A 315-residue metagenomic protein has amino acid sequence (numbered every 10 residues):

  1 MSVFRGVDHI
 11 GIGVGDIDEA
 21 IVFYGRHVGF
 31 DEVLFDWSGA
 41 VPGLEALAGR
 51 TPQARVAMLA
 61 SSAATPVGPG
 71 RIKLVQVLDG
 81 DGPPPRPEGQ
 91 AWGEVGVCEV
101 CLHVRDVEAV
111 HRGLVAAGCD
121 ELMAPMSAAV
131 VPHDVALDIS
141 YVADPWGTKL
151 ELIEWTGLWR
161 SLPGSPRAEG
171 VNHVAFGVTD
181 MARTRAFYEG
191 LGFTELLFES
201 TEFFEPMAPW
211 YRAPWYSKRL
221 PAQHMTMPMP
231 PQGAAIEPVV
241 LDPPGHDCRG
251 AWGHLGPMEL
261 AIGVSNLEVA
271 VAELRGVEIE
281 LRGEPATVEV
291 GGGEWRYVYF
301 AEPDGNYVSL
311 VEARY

Functional and structural regions predicted by a protein language model:
S2, G13-G68, A109, A116 (+5 more regions): Core segments of cupin and vicinal oxygen chelate
G6-G15, R55-D79, P83-L114, L137-A143 (+5 more regions): Vicinal oxygen chelate
D36-Q53, L78-C98, A117, L122-D138 (+4 more regions): A cross-kingdom feature marking solvent-exposed beta-strand/loop segments within repeated, beta-rich binding/scaffold
K73-V75, C101, A124, I153 (+3 more regions): A cross-family glycoside hydrolase active-site/sugar-binding cleft signature
E108-R112, D120-A124, K149: Short secondary-structure capping/junction motifs at helix and strand boundaries
L152-L158, L310-Y315: Short beta->alpha transition motifs characteristic of CBS
